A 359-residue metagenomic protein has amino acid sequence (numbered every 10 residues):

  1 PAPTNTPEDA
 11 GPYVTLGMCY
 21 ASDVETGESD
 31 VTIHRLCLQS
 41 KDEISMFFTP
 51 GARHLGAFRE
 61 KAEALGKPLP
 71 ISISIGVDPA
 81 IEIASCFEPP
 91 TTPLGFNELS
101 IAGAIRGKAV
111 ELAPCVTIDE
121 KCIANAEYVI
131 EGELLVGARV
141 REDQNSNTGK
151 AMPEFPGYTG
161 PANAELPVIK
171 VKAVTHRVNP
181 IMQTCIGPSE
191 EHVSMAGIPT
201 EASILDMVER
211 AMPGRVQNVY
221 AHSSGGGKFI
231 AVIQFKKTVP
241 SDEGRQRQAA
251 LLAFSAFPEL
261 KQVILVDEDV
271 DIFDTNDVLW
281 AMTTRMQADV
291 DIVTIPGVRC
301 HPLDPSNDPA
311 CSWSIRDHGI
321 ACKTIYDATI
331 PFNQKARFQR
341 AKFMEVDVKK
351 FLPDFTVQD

Functional and structural regions predicted by a protein language model:
P1-N5, D78-D359: Charged, compositionally biased interaction regions
P1-S74: Internal mixed beta-strand/loop scaffold within catalytic domains of large alpha/beta enzymes
